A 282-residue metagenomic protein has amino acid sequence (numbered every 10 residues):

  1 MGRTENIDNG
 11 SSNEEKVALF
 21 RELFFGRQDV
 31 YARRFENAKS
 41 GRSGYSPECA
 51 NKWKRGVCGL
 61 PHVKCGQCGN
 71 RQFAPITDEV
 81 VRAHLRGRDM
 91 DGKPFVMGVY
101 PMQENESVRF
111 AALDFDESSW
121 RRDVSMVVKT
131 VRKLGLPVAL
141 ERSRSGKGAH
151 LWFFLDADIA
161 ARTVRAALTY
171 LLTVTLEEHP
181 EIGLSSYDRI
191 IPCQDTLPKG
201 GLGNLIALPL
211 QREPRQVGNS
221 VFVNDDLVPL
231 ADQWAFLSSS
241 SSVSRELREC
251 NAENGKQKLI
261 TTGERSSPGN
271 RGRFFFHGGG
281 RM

Functional and structural regions predicted by a protein language model:
G2-S11, P192-K199: Intrinsically disordered, low-complexity regulatory segments in eukaryotic proteins
I7-K147, F154-Y170, E177: Signature for HUH/AEP ssDNA processing cores
L19-G26, A207-L210, M282: Short, hydrophobic/amphipathic alpha-helical patches that form generic packing surfaces within helical domains
V30-Y31, S244, G280-R281: N-terminal processing/targeting junctions
V99-V128, D156-R271: DNA replication initiation modules
N270-R281: N-terminal low-complexity segments that are often proline-rich with Ser/Thr-Pro
